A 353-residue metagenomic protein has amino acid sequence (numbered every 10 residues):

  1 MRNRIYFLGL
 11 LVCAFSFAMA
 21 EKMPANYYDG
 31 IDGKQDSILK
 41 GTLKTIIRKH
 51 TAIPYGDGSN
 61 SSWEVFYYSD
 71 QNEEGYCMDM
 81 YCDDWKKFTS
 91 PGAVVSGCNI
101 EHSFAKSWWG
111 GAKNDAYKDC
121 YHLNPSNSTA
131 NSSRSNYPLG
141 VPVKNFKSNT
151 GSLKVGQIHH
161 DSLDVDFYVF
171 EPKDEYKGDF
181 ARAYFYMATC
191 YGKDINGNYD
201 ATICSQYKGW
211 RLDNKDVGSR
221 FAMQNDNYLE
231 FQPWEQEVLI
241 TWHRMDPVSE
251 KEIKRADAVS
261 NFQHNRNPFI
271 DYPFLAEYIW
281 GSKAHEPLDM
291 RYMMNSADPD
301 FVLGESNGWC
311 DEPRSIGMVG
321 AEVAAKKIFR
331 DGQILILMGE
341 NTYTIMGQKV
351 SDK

Functional and structural regions predicted by a protein language model:
M1-K22, S351: Bacterial Sec-dependent N-terminal signal peptides
M19-G30, G304, G308-G317: Sec-dependent signal peptide cleavage junction
A20-D84, H285-D289: N-terminal module-boundary/linker segments of secreted carbohydrate-active enzymes
C77, F104, Y168-V169, I334 (+2 more regions): Short, solvent-exposed loop/turn motifs
C77-G97: Short, His- and charge-rich active-site/binding loops that engage polyanionic ligands
C82-K87, A188-K193, M338-E340: Short, flexible beta-strand-to-coil junctions
A93-N99, F104-E312: Domain-level detector of nuclease and nuclease-like folds in predominantly extracellular/periplasmic contexts
G308-K353: C-terminal outer-membrane/trafficking sorting elements
